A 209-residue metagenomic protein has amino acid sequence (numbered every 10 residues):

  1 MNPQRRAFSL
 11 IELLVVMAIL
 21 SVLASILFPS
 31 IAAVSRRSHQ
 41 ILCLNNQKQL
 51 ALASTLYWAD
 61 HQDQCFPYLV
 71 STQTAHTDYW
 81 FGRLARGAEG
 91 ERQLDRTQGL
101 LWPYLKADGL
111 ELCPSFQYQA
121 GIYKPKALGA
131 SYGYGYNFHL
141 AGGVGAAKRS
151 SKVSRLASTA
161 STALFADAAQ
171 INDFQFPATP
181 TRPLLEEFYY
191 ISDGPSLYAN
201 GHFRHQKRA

Functional and structural regions predicted by a protein language model:
P3, L20, A32, H39 (+2 more regions): Generic anion/oxyanion-binding catalytic loop in active/binding sites
Q4-V34: N-terminal single-pass transmembrane signal-anchor helix
A18-I19, L23, H39-L42, Q62: Conserved acidic
I26, S35-N46: Juxtamembrane interface helices immediately C-terminal to a transmembrane segment
I41-A209: Short, well-structured segments within or immediately adjacent to enzyme catalytic domains that line ligand-binding
